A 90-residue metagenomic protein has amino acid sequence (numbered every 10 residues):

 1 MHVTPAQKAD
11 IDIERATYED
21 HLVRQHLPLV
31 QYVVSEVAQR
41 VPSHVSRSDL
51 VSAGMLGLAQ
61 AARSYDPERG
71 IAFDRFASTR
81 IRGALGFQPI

Functional and structural regions predicted by a protein language model:
M1-I90: Alpha-helical promoter-recognition and RNA polymerase-docking modules of transcription initiation factors, dominated by
